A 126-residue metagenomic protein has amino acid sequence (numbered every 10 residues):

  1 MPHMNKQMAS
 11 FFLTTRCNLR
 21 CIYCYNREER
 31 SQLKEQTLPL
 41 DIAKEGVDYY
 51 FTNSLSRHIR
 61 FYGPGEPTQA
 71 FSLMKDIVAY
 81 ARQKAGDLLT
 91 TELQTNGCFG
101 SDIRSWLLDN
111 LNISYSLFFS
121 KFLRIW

Functional and structural regions predicted by a protein language model:
M1-W106, N110-I113: Conserved alpha-helical substructure of the radical SAM core
Q32-L33, R124-W126: A short acidic, helix-capping loop that chelates divalent metal ions and anchors anionic groups
I113, L117, K121-I125: Cationic, amphipathic, low-complexity alpha-helical segments enriched in hydrophobics plus arginine/proline
